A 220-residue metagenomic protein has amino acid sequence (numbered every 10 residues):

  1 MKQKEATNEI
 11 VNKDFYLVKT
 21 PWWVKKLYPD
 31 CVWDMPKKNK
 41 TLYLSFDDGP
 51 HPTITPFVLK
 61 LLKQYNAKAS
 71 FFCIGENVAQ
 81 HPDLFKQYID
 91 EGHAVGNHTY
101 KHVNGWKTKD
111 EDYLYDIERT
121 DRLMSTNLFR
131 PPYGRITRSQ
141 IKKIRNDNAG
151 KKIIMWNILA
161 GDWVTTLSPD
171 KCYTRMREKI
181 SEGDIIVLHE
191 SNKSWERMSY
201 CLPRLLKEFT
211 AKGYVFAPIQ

Functional and structural regions predicted by a protein language model:
M1-L44, P50-N66, Q80-H81, R204-K207 (+1 more regions): N-terminal pre-catalytic segment of deacetylase/amide-hydrolase enzymes
E9-D14, K38, A94-Y100, K152-M155: Short, basic/glycine-rich phosphate-binding loops at helix/coil junctions that contact nucleotide phosphates
T20-W23, D48-G49, F72-I74, W163-T166: Short, flexible loop segments at the rims of nucleotide/cofactor-binding pockets, characterized by
V24, W33-P36, F85-Q87, K143-R145 (+1 more regions): Short secondary-structure boundary/capping segments
K40-T41, Y65-S70, R122-L128: Short, surface-exposed connector motifs at secondary-structure boundaries
Y43-S45, I54-A79, K86-I89, H93-T99 (+2 more regions): Short, well-structured secondary-structure segments
F46-D47, F72-C73, F129, K193-S194: A generic structural signal for short
A79-Q80, D90, Y100-V215, Q220: Catalytic domains of cell-wall/extracellular-matrix polysaccharide-remodeling enzymes, centered on de-N-acetylation
